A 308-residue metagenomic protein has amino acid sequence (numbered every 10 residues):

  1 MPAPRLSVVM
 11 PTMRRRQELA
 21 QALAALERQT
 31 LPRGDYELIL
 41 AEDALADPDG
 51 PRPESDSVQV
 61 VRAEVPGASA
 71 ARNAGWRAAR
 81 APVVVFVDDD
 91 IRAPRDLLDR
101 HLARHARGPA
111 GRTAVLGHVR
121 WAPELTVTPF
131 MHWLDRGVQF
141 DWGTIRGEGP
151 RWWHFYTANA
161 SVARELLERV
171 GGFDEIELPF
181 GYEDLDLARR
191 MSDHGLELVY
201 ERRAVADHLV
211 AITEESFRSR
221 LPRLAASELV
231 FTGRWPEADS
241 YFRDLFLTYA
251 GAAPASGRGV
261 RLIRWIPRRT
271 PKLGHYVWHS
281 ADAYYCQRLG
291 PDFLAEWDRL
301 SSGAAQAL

Functional and structural regions predicted by a protein language model:
P4-S7, E37, D186: Cell-envelope/extracellular polymer assembly enzymes that use nucleotide-activated donors
A24-D35: Short, acidic, metal-binding catalytic loop of nucleotide-sugar glycosyltransferases
A63-A79: Glycine-rich, basic loop-to-helix element that forms the pyrophosphate-binding segment of sugar-nucleotide handling
V84: Short aromatic/hydrophobic "clamp" motif used to bind/position activated sugar donors
D96-F130: Conserved donor NDP-sugar-binding/catalytic core segment of glycosyltransferases
H118, L134-W152: Short, flexible, basic/aromatic active-site loop/helix in glycosyltransferases
P179-L187: Acidic donor-binding loop at a coil-to-helix junction in glycosyltransferase catalytic cores that engages
P222-A226, Y241-L308: Non-catalytic, C-terminal membrane-associated alpha-helical segments of glycosyltransferases
